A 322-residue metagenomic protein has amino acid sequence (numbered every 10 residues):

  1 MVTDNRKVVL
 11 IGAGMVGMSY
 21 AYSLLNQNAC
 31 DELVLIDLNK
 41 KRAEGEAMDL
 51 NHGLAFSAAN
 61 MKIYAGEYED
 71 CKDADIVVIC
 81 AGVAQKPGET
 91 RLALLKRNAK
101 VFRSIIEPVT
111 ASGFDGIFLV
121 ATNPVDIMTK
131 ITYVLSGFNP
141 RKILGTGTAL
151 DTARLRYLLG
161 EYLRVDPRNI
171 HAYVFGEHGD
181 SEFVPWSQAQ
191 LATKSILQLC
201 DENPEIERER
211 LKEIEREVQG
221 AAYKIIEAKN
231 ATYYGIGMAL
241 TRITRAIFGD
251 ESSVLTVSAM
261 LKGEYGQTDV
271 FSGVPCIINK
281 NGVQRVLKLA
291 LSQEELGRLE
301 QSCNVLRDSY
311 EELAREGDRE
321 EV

Functional and structural regions predicted by a protein language model:
A13-G14: Glycine-rich Rossmann-fold phosphate-binding loop(s) that bind the pyrophosphate of adenine dinucleotide cofactors
G17-M18: N-terminal Rossmann-fold NAD(P) dinucleotide-binding loop
I36-D73, E89, E311-A314: Conserved N-terminal Rossmann-fold NAD(P) cofactor-binding segment
D75-V78: N-terminal Rossmann-like NAD(P) cofactor-binding module of classical short-chain dehydrogenase/reductase
A81-V83: Conserved NAD(P)H cofactor-binding loop of Rossmann-fold oxidoreductase domains
R91-R156: Rossmann-like NAD(P)(H) cofactor-binding subdomain of soluble oxidoreductases
S136-K142, D151-Q293, G297-V322: C-terminal substrate-binding/catalytic lobe of Rossmann-fold NAD(P)-dependent dehydrogenases
